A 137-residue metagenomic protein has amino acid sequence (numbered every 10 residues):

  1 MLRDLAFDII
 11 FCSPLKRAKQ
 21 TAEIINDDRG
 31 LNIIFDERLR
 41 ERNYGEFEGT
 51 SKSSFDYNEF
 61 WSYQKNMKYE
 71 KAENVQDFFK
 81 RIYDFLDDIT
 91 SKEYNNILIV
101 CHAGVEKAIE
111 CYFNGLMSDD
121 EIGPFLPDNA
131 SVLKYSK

Functional and structural regions predicted by a protein language model:
M1-E59: Phosphate-coordination/substrate-recognition cap region in phosphate-metabolizing enzymes
L2-A6, I89-N95: Glycine-rich phosphate-binding loop signature in dinucleotide/nucleotide-binding domains
C12-S13, K80, V100-C101: Short beta-strand scaffold positions
L15, V75-Y83: Amphipathic, non-transmembrane alpha-helical scaffold segments
R17-K19, V105-A108: Short, active-site-adjacent cap segments at secondary-structure transitions
Y57-D77: Short glycine/proline- and acidic residue-enriched helix-loop micro-motifs that form flexible lids or anion-recognition
Y63, L116-K137: Domain-level recognition of soluble alpha/beta enzyme cores, biased toward histidine phosphatases/phosphomutases
E93-A103: Generic beta-sheet signal
